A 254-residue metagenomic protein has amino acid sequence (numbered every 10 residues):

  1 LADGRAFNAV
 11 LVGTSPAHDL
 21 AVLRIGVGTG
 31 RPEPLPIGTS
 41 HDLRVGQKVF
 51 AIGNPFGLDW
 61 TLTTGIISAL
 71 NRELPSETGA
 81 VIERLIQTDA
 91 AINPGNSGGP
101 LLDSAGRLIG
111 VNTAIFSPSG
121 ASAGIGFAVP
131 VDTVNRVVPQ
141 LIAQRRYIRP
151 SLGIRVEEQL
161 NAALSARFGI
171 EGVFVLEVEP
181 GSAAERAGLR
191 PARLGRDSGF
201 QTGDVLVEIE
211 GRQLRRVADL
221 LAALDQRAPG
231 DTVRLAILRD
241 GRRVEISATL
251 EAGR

Functional and structural regions predicted by a protein language model:
L1-E171, L176-P180, S198, V217-L221 (+4 more regions): Serine-dependent protease modules
Q144, P180-A184, G188-P191: Eukaryotic tandem repeat interaction scaffolds
R186-V217: Conserved PDZ fold ligand-binding element
I246-A248: Edge beta-strands of extracellular beta-sandwich domains
